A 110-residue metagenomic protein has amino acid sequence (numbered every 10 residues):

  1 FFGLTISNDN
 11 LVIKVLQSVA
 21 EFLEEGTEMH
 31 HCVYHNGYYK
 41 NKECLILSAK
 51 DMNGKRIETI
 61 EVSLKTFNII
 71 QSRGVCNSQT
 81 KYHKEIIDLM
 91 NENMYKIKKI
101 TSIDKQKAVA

Functional and structural regions predicted by a protein language model:
F1-A110: Catalytic-core elements of nucleic-acid end-processing and repair enzymes
